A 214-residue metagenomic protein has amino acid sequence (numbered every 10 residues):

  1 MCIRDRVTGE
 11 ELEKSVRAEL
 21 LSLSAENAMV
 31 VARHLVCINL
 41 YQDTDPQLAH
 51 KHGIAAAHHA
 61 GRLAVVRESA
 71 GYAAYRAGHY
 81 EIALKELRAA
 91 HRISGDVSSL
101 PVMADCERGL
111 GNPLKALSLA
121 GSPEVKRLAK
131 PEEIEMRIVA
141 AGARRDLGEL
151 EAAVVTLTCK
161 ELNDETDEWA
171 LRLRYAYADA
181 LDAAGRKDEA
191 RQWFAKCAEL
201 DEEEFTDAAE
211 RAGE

Functional and structural regions predicted by a protein language model:
M1-I3: Short, small-residue-biased leader/transition segments that mark boundaries at the very start of proteins
E11, S22-H58, S69, Y75: Alpha-helical segment of the N-proximal tetratricopeptide repeat
E26-H34, A49, A60-R67, S94-V102 (+3 more regions): Generic helix N-cap/helix-start motif at coil->alpha-helix transitions
C37, S69-A70, M103, A140 (+2 more regions): Structural register within alpha-helical repeat arrays
Q42-T44, A77, L110, L147 (+1 more regions): Structural motif corresponding to the intra-repeat A-B loop/turn of tetratricopeptide repeats
I93-D96, V125-K126, V155-E161, D182-T206 (+1 more regions): TPR/TPR-like (Sel1-like) alpha-helical repeat modules
